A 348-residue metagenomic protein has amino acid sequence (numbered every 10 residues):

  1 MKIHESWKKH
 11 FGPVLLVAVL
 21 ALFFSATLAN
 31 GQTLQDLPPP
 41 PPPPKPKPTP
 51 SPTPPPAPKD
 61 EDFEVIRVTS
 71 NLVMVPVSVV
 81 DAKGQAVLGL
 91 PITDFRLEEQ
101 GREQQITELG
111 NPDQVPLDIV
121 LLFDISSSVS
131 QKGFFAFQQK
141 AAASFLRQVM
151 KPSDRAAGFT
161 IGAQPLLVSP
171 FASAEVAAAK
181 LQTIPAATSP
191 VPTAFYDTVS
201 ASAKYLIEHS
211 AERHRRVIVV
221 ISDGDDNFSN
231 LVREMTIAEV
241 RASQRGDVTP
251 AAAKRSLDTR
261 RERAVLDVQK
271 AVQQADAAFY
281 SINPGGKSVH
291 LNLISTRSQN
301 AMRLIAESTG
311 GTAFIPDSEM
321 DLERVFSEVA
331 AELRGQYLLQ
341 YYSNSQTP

Functional and structural regions predicted by a protein language model:
M1-P13: N-terminal secretory signal peptides that target proteins for export/translocation
K2, A18-V19, E332: Alpha-helical structural elements
S6, A26-G31: A composition/secondary-structure signal for short, hydrophobic, low-basic-content segments with alpha-helix propensity
K8-K9, F23, Q138: Conserved anionic group-binding/transfer micro-motifs
V14-A26: Bacterial N-terminal signal peptides
N30-P348: Scaffold/interface architecture of coatomer-like assemblies
